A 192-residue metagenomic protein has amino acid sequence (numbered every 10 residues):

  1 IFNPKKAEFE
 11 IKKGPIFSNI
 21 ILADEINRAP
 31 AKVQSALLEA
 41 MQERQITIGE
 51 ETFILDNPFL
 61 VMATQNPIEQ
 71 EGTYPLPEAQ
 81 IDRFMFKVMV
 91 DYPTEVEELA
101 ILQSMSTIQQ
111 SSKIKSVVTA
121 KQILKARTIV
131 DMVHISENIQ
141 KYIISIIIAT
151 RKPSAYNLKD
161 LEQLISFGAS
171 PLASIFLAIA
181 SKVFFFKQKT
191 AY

Functional and structural regions predicted by a protein language model:
F2-L22: Conserved alpha-helical scaffold flanking the Walker A/P-loop in AAA+ ATPase domains
P4-K6, E25, A29-V33, M41-I135 (+1 more regions): Canonical AAA+ ATPase core
P15, P77, S170: Short, conserved glycine- and acidic-residue-centered signature motifs in active-site or ligand-binding loops
S18, R83-M85, L164: Short, solvent-exposed beta-strand edge segments and adjacent coil->beta transition regions
S106-V183: Basic, amphipathic alpha-helical bundle interface domains used for macromolecular binding and assembly
F184-Y192: Positively charged, low-complexity/disordered segments
